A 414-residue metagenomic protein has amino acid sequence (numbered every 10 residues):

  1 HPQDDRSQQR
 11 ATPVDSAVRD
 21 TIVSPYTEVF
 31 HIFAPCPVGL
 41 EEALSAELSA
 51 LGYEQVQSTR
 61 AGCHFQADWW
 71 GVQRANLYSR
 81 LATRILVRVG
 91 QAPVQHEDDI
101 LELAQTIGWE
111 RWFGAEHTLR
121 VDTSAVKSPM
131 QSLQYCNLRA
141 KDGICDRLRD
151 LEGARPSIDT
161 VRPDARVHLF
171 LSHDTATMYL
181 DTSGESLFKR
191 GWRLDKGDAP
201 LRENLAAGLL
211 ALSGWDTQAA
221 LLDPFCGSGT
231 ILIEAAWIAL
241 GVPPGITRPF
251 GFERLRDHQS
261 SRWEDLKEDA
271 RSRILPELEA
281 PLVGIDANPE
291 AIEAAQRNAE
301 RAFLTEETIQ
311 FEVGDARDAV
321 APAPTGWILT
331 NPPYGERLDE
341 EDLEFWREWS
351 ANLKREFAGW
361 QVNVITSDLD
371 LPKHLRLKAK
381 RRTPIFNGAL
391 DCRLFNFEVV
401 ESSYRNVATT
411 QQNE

Functional and structural regions predicted by a protein language model:
Q9-R10: Cationic, low-complexity basic patches in intrinsically disordered or flexible, solvent-exposed regions
R19-S24: Intrinsically disordered, low-complexity segments enriched in serine/proline and basic residues
Y26-V167, H173-A176, T182-F188, D195-K196 (+3 more regions): Accessory substrate-recognition/RNA-binding modules or partner subunits associated with SAM-dependent
L201-V320, E336, E340-F345: Conserved S-adenosyl-L-methionine
A319-W327: A short acidic, Gly/Pro-enriched loop at the edge of an enzyme's catalytic core that lines a small-molecule cofactor
G326-T330, Y334-L338, E398-E401: Substrate-binding/catalytic lobe of Class I Rossmann-like enzymes that use SAM or dcSAM, i.e., the mid-to-C-terminal
E401-V407: Short, charged low-complexity linker/loop segments at the C-terminal edge of domains
